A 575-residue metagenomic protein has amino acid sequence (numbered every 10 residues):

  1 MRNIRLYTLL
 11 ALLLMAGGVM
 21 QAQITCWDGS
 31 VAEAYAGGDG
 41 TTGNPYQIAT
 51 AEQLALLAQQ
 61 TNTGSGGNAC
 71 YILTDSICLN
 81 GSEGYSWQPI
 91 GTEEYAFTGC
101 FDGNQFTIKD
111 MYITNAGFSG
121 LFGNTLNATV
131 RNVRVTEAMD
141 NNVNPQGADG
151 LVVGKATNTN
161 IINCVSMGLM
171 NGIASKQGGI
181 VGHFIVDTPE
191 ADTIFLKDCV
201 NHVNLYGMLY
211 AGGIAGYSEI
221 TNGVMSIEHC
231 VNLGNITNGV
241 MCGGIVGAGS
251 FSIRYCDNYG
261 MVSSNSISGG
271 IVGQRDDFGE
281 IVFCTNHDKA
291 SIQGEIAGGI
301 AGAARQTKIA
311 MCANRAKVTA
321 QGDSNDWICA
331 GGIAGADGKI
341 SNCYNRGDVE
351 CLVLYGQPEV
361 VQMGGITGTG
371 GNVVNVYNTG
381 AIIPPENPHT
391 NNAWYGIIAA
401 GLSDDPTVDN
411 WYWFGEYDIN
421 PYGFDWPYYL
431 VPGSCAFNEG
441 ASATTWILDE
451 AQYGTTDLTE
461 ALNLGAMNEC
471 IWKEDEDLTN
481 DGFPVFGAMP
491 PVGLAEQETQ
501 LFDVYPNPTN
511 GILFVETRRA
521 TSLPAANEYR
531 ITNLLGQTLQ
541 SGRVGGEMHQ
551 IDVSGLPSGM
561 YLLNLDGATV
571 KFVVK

Functional and structural regions predicted by a protein language model:
M1-I24: Bacterial Sec-dependent N-terminal signal peptides
A11, G43, Q550: Generic anion/oxyanion-binding catalytic loop in active/binding sites
L12, T63, G356, E476 (+3 more regions): Generic marker of residues within folded, mature protein domains
Q23-V492: Surface-exposed repetitive/solenoidal architectures
A495-K575: C-terminal outer-membrane/trafficking sorting elements
